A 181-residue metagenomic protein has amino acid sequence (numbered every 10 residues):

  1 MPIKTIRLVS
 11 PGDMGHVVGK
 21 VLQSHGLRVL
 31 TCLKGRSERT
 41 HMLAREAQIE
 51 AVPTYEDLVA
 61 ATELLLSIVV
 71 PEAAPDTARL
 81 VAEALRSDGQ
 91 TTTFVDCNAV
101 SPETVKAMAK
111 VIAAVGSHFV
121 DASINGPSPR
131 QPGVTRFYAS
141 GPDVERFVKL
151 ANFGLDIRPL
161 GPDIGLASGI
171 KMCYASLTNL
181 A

Functional and structural regions predicted by a protein language model:
M1-A60, L64: NAD(P)+-binding Rossmann beta1-loop-alpha1 motif at the extreme N-terminus of oxidoreductases
P11, C32, S67-V70, C97-N98 (+1 more regions): Glycine- and other small-residue-rich loops at beta-strand/loop junctions that grip anionic moieties
G15, S37, A74, S101-P102 (+1 more regions): Alpha-helix N-cap/loop-to-helix initiation residues
R28, E50, T93, H118 (+1 more regions): Conserved beta-strand segments of alpha/beta enzyme cores
Y55-H118: Rossmann-fold NAD(P) dinucleotide-binding segment
V100-S176: Rossmann-fold dinucleotide-binding core
N179-L180: Active-site-proximal alpha-helical scaffold in enzymes
